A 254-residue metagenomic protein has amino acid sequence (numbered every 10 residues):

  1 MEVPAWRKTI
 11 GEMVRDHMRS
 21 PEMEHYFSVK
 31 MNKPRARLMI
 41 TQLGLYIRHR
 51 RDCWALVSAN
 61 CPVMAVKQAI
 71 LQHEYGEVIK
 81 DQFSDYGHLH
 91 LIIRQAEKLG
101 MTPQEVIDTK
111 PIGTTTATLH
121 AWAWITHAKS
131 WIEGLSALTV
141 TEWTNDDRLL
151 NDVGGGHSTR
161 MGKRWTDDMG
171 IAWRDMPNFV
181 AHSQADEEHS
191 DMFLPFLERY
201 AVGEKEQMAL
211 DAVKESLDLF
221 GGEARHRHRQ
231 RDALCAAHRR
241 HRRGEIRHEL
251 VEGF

Functional and structural regions predicted by a protein language model:
M1-F254: Non-heme di-metal
